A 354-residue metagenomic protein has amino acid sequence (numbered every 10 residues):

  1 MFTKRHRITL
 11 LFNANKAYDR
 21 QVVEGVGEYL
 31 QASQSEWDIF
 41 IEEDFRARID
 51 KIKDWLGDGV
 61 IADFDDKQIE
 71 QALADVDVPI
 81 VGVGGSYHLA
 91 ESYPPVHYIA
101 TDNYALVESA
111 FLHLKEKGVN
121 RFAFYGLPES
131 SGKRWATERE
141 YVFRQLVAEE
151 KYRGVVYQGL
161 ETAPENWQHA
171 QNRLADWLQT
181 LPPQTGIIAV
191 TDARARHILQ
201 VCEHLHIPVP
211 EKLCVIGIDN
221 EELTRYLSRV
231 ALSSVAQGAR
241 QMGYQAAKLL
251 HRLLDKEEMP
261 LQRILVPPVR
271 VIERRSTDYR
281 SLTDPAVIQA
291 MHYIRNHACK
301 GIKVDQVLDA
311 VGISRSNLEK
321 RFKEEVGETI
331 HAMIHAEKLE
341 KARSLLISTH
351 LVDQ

Functional and structural regions predicted by a protein language model:
M1-G59, I69-A310, E319, E324 (+3 more regions): Bacterial carbohydrate/catabolite-sensing allosteric modules
S316: Key DNA-contact positions within bacterial/archaeal DNA-binding proteins
T349-Q354: Sequence-specific DNA-binding recognition helix
